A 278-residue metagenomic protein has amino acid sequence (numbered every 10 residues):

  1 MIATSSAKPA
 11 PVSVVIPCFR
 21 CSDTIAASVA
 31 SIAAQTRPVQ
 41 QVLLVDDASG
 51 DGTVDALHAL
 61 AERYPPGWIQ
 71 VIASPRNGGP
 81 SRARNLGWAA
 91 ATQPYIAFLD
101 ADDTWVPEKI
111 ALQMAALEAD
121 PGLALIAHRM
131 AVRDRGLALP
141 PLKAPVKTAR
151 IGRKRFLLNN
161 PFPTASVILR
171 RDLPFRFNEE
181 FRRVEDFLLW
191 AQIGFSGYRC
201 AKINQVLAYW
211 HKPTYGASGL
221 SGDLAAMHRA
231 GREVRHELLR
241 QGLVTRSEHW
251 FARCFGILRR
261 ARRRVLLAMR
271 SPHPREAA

Functional and structural regions predicted by a protein language model:
V14, A89, H128, V146-G231: Conserved nucleotide-sugar donor-binding catalytic segment
T24-A26, D51-L60, T104, E108: Acidic helix N-cap motif at the loop->helix transition within catalytic regions of sugar-transfer enzymes
A30-V39: Short, acidic, metal-binding catalytic loop of nucleotide-sugar glycosyltransferases
S31, D46-D55, R76, D100: A conserved acidic beta->alpha catalytic loop
A73-A91, L112: Glycine-rich, basic loop-to-helix element that forms the pyrophosphate-binding segment of sugar-nucleotide handling
I96: Short aromatic/hydrophobic "clamp" motif used to bind/position activated sugar donors
E108-P141: Conserved donor NDP-sugar-binding/catalytic core segment of glycosyltransferases
S218-A278: Non-catalytic, C-terminal membrane-associated alpha-helical segments of glycosyltransferases
